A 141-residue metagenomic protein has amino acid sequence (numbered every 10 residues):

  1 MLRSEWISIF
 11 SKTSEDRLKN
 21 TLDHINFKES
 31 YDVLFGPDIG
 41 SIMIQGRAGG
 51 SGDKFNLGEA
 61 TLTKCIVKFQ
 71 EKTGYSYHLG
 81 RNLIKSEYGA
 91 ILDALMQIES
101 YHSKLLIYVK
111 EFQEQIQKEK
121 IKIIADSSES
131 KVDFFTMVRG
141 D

Functional and structural regions predicted by a protein language model:
M1-N26: Charge-rich, low-complexity N-terminal segments
M1-R3, C65-Y77, I124-S130: Solvent-exposed, charged interface segments at domain starts and junctions
R3, K28, Q97-D141: Cysteine/selenocysteine-centered motifs that mediate thiol-based redox chemistry or coordinate metal-sulfur cofactors
T13, L62, L83-S86: Conserved active-site and cofactor/substrate-binding residues in soluble primary-metabolism enzymes
L22, F55, E59, L95 (+2 more regions): PLD/PLD-like phosphodiesterase catalytic module centered on the HKD motif
H24-F69, Y75-Y77: Structured beta-strand/loop patches that form or line metal/cofactor-binding pockets in enzymes
I44, L57-E59, R81, F134-R139: Generic structural "secondary-structure junction" signal
K72-Y108: A hydrophobic, small-residue-rich beta->alpha segment in the mid-to-C-terminal subdomain of diverse proteins
